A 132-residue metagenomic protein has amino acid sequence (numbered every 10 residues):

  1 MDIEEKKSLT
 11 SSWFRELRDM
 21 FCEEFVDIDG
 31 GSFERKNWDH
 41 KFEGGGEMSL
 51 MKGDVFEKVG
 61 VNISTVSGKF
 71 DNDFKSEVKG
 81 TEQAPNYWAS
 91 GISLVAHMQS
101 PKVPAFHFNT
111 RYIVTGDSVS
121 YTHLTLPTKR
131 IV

Functional and structural regions predicted by a protein language model:
D2-K79: Gly/Pro-rich turn-and-neighbor structural signature
E47-Y121: Internal mixed beta-strand/loop scaffold within catalytic domains of large alpha/beta enzymes
T122-T128: Conserved small/polar residues in nucleotide/adenosyl-binding loops
